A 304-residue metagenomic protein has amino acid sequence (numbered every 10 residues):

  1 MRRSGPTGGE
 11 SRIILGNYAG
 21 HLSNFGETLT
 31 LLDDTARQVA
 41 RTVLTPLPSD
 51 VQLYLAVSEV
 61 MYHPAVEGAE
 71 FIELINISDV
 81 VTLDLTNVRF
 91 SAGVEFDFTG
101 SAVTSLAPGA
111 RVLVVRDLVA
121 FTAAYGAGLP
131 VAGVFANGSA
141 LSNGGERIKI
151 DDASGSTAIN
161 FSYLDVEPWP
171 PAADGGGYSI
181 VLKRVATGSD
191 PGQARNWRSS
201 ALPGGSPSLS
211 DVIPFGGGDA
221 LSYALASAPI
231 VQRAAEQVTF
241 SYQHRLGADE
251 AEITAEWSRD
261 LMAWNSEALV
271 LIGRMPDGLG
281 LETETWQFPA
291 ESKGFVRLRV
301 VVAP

Functional and structural regions predicted by a protein language model:
M1-Q193, S200-P214: Activation on beta-sandwich/Ig-like modules and their edge loops
S200-P304: Short, composition-biased motifs enriched in small/polar/acidic residues
